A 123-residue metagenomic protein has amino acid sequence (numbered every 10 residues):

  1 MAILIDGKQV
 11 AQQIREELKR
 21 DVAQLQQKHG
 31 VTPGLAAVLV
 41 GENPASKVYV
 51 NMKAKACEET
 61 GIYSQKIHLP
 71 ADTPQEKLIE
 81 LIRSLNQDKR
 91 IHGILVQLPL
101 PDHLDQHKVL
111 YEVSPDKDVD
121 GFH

Functional and structural regions predicted by a protein language model:
M1-H29: Positively charged, low-complexity intrinsically disordered leader regions
T32: N-terminal cationic and glycine-rich segments that engage phosphates or anionic surfaces
L35, C57-D72: Short beta-strand elements in bilobed, periplasmic/extracellular small-molecule ligand-binding domains
V40-A54: Glycine-rich phosphate/diphosphate-binding loop of Rossmann-like nucleotide-binding domains
G41-N43, D72, L98: N-terminal glycine-/lysine-enriched basic segments
K77-K89: Short, well-structured alpha-helical segments in soluble
L95-H123: Anion-binding alpha/beta catalytic cores of soluble intermediary-metabolism enzymes, centered on
